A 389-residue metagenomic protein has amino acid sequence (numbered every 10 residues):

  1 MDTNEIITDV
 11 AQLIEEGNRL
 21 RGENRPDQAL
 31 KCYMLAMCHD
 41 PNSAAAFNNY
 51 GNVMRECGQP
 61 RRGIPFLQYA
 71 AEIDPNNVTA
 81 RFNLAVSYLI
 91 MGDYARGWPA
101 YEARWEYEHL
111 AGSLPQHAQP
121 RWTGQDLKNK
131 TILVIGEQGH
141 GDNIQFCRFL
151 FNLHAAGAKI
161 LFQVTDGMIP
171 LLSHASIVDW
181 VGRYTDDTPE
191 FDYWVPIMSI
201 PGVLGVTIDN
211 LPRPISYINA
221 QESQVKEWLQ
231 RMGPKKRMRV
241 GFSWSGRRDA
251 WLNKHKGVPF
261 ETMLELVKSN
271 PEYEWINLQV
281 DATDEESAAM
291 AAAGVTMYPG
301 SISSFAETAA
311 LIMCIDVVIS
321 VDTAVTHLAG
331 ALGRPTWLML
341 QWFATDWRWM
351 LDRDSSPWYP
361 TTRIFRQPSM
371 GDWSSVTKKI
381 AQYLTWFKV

Functional and structural regions predicted by a protein language model:
M1-V317, D322-V389: Alpha-helical solenoid repeat scaffolds of the TPR/TPR-like class and their adjacent stem/linker regions that mediate
